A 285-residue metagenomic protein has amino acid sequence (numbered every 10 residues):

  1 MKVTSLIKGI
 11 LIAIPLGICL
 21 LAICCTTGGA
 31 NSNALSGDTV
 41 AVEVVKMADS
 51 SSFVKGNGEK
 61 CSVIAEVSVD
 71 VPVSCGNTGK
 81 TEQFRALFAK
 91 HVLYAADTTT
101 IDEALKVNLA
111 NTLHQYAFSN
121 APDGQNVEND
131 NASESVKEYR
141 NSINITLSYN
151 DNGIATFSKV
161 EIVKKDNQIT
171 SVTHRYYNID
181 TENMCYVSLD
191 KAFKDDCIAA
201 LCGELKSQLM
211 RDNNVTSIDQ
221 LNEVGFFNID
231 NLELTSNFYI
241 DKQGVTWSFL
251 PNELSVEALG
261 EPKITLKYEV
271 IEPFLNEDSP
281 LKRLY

Functional and structural regions predicted by a protein language model:
K2-I14: Bacterial N-terminal signal peptides that target proteins for export
L21-C24: C-terminal motif of bacterial Sec signal peptides marking the signal peptidase cleavage site
T26-Y285: Compositionally biased intrinsically disordered regions enriched in Thr/Gly
